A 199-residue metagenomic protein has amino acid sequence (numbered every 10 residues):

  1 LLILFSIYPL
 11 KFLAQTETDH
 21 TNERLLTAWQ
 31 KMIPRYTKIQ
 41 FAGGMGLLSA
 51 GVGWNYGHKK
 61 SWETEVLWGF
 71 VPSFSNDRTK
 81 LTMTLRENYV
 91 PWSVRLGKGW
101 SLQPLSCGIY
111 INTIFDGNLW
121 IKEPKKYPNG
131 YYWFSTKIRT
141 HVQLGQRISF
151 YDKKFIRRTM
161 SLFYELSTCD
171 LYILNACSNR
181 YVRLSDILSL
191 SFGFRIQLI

Functional and structural regions predicted by a protein language model:
L1-L26, I199: Cleavable N-terminal export/targeting peptides
T21-Q30, L48-K59, L81-S93, L190-I196: Feature captures outer-membrane beta-barrel proteins of Gram-negative bacteria and organelles
K31-G44, S61-F74: Transmembrane beta-strand segments that form the barrel wall of outer-membrane beta-barrel proteins
P34, M45-L47, K80, R139 (+1 more regions): Membrane-spanning beta-strands of outer-membrane beta-barrel proteins
T37-F41, V52, T64-V66, L105-I109 (+1 more regions): Membrane-embedded beta-strand positions of outer-membrane beta-barrel proteins
M45, Y56-G57, G69, I114 (+1 more regions): Short beta-strand and adjacent turn/loop elements
V66-L105: Hydrophobic/aromatic-rich structural module bridging two neighboring secondary-structure elements via a short loop
V94-I199: Outer-membrane beta-barrel transmembrane domain signature
